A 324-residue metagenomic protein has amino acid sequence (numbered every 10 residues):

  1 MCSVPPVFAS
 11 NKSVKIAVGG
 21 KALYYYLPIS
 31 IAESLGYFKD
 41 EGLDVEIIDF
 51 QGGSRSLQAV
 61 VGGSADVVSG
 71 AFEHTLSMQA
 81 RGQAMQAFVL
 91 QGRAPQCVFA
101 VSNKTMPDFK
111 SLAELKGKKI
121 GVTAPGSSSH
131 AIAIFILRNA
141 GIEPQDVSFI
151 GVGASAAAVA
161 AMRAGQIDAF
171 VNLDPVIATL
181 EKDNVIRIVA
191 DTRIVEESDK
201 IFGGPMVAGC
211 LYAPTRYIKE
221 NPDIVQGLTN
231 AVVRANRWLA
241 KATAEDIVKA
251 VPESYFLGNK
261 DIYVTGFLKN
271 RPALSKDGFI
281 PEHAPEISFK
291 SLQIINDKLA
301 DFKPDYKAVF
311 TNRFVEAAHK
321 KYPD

Functional and structural regions predicted by a protein language model:
M1-S13, K320-D324: Short, low-complexity disordered leader/linker segments with a strong preference for bacterial N-terminal type II
F8-A154, A164-D174, V185, V189-A190: Short, glycine-/small- and polar/acidic-enriched structural segments that line small-molecule recognition paths
Y26, L57, F72-T75, L112 (+10 more regions): Extracytoplasmic/secreted envelope proteins and their assembly/folding machinery, especially bacterial periplasmic
D40, P107, R193-G204, R271-I280: Short, solvent-exposed loop/beta-turn-alpha elements that line the ligand-binding surface or hinge of extracytoplasmic
E114-K119, R163, C210, A231-R234 (+1 more regions): Flexible glycine/proline-enriched surface loops and loop-helix/loop-strand junctions
A157-A160, A164-E253: Pocket-lining segment of extracytoplasmic ligand-binding domains
I218-L299: Secondary-structure end/capping motifs
F289-D324: Conserved C-terminal helix/tail region of periplasmic/extracytoplasmic solute-binding proteins
